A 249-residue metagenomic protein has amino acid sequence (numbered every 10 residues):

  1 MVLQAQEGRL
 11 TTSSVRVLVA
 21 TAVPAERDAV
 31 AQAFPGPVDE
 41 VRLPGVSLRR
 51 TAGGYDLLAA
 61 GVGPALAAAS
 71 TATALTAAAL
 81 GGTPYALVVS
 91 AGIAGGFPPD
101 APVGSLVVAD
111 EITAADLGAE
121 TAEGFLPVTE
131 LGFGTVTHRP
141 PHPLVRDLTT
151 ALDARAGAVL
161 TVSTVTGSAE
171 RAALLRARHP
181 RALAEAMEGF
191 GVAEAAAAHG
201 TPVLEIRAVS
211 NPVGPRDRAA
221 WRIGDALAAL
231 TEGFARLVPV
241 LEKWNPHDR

Functional and structural regions predicted by a protein language model:
V2-A72: N-terminal short beta-loop-beta anion/metal-coordinating cradle
R16-L18, P84-V89: Structural motif
S70, P143-D147, A229-L237: Short, well-ordered amphipathic alpha-helical segments that serve as non-catalytic structural scaffolds within diverse
S70-G82: Short, well-structured alpha-helical segments in soluble
F97-H179: Mid-sequence, gly/pro-rich, charge-dense loop/helix-turn segments that line enzyme active sites
T164-R216: A C-terminal functional module that forms or caps the active site or interfaces directly with catalytic machinery
V213-R249: His/Asp/Glu-rich mid-to-C-terminal helical/loop segments that flank catalytic regions of hydrolases
